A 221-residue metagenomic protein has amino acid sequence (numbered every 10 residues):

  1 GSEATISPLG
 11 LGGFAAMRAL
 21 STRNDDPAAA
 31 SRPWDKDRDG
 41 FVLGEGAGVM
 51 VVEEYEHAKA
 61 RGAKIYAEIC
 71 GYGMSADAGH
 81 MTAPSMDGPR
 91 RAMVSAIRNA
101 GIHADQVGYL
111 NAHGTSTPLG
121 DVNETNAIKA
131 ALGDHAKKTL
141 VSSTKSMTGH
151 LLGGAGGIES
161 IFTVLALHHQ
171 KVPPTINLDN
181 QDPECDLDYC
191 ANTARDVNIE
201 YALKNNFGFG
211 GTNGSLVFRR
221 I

Functional and structural regions predicted by a protein language model:
G1-E3, K64-Y72, D105-A112, T139-K145 (+1 more regions): Beta-strand segments within the central parallel beta-sheet cores of soluble alpha/beta enzyme folds
G1-H57, A155-I221: Conserved beta-strand-centric core segments of catalytic alpha/beta enzyme folds
S2-G13, A104-G120: Conserved beta-ketoacyl condensing-enzyme motif
A15-A29, I65, V122-V141, L187-C190: Acidic-glycine-rich active-site phosphate/pyrophosphate-binding loop
D25-A100, Y109: Condensing-enzyme catalytic core mediating Claisen C-C bond formation in acyl metabolism
A28-K36, M74-S75, K137-S146, V197-N198: Glycine/charged-rich beta-loop-alpha catalytic/anionic-binding loops adjacent to active sites
A78-P89, T115-L132, L151-I158, D188-A191: Short glycine/threonine-rich loop-to-helix capping motif typified by GTGT followed within a few residues by an Asp-Pro
A92-A100, A127, A131, T163 (+1 more regions): Stable alpha-helical structural segments in soluble proteins, enriched in small hydrophobic residues
